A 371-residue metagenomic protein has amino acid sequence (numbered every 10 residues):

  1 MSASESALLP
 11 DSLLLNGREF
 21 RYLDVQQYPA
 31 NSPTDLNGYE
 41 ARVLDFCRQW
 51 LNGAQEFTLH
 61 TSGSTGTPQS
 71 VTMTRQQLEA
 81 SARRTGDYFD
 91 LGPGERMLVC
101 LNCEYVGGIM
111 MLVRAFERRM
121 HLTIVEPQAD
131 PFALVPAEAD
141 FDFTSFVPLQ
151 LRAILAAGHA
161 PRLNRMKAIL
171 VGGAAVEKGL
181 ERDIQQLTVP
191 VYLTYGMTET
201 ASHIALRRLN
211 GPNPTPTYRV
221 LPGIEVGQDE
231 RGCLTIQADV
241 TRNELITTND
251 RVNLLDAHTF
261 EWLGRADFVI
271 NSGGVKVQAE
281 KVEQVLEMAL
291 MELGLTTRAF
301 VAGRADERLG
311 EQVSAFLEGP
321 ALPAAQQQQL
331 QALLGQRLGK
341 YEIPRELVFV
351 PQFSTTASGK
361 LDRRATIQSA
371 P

Functional and structural regions predicted by a protein language model:
A3, A7-L14, T85-G86, E104-R118: Hydrophobic alpha-helical segments in the ANL/AMP-binding
E40-H60, P93-E95: Conserved pre-ATP/AMP-binding loop-to-beta segment of ANL
E56-R83, D90: Conserved AMP-binding A3 loop
T74-A80, R96-A153: AMP-binding/adenylate-forming
A157-P212: Gly/Ser/Thr-rich phosphate-binding loop
A175, A205-L245: Adenylate-forming AMP-binding core of the ANL superfamily, especially NRPS adenylation
N249-Y341: AMP-binding/adenylate-forming catalytic core of the ANL superfamily
S314-E318, L330-P371: Conserved C-terminal "lid"/linker of ANL adenylate-forming enzymes
